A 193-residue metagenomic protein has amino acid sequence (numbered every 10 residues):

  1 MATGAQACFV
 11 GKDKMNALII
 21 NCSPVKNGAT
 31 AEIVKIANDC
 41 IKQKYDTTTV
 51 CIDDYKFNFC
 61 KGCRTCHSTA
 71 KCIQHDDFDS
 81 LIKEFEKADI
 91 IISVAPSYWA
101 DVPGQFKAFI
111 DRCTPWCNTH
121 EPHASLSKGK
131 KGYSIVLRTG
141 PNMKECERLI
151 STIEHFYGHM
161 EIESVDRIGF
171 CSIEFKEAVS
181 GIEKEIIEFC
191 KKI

Functional and structural regions predicted by a protein language model:
A2-W116, P122, G158, S164-I193: N-terminal beta1-alpha1-beta2 submodule of the flavodoxin-like/Rossmannoid cofactor-binding fold
Q105, E121-V165: Short, glycine-/small-residue-rich phosphate/pyrophosphate-handling segment
